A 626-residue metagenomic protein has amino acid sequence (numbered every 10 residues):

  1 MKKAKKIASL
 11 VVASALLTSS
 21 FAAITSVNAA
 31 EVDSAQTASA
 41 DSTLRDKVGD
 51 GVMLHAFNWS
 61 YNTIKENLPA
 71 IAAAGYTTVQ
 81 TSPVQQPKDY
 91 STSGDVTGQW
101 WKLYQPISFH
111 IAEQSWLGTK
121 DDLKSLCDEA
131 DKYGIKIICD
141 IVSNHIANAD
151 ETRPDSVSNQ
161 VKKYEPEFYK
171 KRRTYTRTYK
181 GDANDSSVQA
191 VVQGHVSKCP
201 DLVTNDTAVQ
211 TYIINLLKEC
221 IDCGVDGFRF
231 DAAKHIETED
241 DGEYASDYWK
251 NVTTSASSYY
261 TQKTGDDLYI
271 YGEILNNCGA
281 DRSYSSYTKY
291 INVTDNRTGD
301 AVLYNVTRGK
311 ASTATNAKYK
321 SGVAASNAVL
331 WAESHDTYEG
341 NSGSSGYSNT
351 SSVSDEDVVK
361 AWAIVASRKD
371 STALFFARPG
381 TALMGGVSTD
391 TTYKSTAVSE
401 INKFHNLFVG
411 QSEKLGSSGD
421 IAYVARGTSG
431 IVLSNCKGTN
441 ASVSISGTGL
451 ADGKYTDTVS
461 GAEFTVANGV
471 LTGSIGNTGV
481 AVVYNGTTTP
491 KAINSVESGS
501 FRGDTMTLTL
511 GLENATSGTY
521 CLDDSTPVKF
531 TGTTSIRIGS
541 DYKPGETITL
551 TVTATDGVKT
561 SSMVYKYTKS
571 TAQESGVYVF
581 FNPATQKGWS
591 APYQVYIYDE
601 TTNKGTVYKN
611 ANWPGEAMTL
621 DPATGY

Functional and structural regions predicted by a protein language model:
M1-E31: Gram-positive Sec-dependent secretion signals
A30-F57, E66, A72-A73, K162-A183: N-terminal carbohydrate-binding accessory modules
E31-D50, K65-A70, P83-P106, S125-I135 (+2 more regions): Active-site-proximal helices and loops of the catalytic beta/alpha 8
Q36-S60, S197-P200, V577-Y598: Boundary/entry segment of secreted carbohydrate-active catalytic domains
K47-G51, P87-L126, K163-P200: Aromatic- and acidic-residue-enriched carbohydrate-binding clefts of CAZyme catalytic domains
Y61-T63, A70-T78, L123-I135, I141 (+2 more regions): An active-site-proximal structural segment forming one wall of the substrate-binding cleft that immediately precedes
T489-A572: Low-complexity, disordered linker/stalk regions enriched in Pro/Thr/Ser/Gly
T526-V528, T533, Q586-Y626: Aromatic-rich carbohydrate-binding modules that target alpha-glucans
